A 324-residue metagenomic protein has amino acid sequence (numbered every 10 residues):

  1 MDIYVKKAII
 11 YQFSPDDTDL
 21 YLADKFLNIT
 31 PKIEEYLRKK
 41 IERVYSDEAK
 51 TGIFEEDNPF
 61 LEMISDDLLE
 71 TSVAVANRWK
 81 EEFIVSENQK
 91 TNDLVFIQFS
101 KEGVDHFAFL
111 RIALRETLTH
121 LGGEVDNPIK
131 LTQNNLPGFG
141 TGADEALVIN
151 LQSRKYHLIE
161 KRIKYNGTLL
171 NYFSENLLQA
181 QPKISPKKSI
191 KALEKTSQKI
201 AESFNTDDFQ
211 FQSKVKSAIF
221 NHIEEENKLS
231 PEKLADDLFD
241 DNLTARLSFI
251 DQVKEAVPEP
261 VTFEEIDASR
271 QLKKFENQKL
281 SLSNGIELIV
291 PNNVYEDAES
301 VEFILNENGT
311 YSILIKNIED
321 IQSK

Functional and structural regions predicted by a protein language model:
M1-K274: Long, hydrophobic alpha/beta structural blocks
D240-K324: C-terminal structured domains
